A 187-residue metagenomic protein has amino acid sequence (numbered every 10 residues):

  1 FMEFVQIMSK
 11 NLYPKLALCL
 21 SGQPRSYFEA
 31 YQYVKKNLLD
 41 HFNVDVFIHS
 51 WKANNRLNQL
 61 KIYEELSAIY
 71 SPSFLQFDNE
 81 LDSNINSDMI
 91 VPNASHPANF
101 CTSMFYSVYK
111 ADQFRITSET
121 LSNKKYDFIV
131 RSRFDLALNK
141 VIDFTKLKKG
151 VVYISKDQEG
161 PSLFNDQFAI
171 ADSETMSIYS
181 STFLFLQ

Functional and structural regions predicted by a protein language model:
F4-Q187: ER/Golgi luminal nucleotide-sugar-dependent glycosyltransferases, focusing on the catalytic module
